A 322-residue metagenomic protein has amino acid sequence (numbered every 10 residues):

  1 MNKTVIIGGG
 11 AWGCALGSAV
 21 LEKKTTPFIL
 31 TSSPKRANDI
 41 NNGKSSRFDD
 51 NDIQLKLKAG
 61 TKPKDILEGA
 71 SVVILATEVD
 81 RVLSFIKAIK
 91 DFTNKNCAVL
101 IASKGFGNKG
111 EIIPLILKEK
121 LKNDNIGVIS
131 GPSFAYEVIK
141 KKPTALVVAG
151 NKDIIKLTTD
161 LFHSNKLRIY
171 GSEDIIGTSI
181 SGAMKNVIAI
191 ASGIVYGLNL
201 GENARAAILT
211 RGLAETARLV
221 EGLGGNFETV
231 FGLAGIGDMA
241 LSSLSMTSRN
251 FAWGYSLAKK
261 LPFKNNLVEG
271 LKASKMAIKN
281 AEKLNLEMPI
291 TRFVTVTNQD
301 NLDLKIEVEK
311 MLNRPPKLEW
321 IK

Functional and structural regions predicted by a protein language model:
M1-T61: NAD(P)+-binding Rossmann beta1-loop-alpha1 motif at the extreme N-terminus of oxidoreductases
I7, A11, A15, K35 (+16 more regions): Conserved active-site and cofactor/substrate-binding residues in soluble primary-metabolism enzymes
I53-L55, G60-K141, D160: Rossmann-like NAD(P)(H) cofactor-binding subdomain of soluble oxidoreductases
F106-G201: Rossmann-fold dinucleotide-binding core
K140-A149, D153-S164, R168, R205 (+2 more regions): Catalytic phosphate-donor-binding core of small-molecule kinases
K142-V147, I176-E221, G232-R249: Active-site-proximal catalytic alpha-helix in oxidoreductases
S192-G193, E221-F231, G235-K322: NAD(P)-dependent Rossmann-like dehydrogenase/reductase catalytic/cofactor-binding core
